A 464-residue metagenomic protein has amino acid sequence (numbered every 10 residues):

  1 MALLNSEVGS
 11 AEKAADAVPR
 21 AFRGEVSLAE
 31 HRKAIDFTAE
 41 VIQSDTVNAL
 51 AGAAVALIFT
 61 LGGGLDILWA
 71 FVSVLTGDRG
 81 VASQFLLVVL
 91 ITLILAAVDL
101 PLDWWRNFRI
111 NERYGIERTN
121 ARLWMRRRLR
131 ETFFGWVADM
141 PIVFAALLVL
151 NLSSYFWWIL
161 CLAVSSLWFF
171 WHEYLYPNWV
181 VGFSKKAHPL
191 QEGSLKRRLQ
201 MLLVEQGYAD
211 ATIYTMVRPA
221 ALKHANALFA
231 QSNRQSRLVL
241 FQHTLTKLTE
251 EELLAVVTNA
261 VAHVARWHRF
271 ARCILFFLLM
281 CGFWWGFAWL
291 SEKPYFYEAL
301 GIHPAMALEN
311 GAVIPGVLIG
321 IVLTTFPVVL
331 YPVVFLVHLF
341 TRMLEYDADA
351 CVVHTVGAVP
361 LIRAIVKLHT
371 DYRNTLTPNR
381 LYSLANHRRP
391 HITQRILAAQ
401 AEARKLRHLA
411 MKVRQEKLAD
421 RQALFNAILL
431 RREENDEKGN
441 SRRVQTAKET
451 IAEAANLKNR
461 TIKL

Functional and structural regions predicted by a protein language model:
M1-V313, P332-L464: Polar-ligand-bearing catalytic/cofactor-coordination segments of membrane-embedded or membrane-tethered inner-membrane
G311-L323: Loop-to-helix entry region at the N-terminal start of transmembrane alpha-helices in multi-pass membrane transporters
T325-F326, L330: Alpha-helical transmembrane segments of multi-pass integral membrane proteins
